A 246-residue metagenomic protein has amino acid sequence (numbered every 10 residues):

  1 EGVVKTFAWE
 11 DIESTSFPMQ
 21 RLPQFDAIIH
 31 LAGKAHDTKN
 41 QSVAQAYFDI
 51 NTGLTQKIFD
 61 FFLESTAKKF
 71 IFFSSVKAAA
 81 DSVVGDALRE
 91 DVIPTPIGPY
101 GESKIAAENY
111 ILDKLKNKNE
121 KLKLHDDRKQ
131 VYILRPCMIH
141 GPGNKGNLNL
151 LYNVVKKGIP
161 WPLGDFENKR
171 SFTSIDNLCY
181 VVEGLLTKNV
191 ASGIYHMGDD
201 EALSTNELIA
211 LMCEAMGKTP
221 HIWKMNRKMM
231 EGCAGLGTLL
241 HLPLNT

Functional and structural regions predicted by a protein language model:
W9-T52, K57, F61-E64, A78: NAD(P)H-binding glycine-rich loop region in Rossmannoid oxidoreductase-like domains and their noncatalytic homologs
A46-K57, P94, G98, E102-S103 (+1 more regions): Glycine-rich NAD(P)-binding loop of the Rossmann-fold in SDR/ketoreductase-type enzymes
K57-P99, N119-E120, H125: Conserved Rossmann-fold NAD(P)-dependent oxidoreductase catalytic core, especially the SDR/UDP-sugar
A80, G98, K129-L150: Flexible, glycine-rich beta-alpha linker
T95-Y132: Active-site Tyr-X1-5-Lys
N144-L150, G164-L186, S192-G193: Substrate-positioning beta->alpha
L185-N245: Mid/C-terminal beta-alpha module of Rossmann-like enzyme folds, strongest in SDR-family dehydrogenases/epimerases
